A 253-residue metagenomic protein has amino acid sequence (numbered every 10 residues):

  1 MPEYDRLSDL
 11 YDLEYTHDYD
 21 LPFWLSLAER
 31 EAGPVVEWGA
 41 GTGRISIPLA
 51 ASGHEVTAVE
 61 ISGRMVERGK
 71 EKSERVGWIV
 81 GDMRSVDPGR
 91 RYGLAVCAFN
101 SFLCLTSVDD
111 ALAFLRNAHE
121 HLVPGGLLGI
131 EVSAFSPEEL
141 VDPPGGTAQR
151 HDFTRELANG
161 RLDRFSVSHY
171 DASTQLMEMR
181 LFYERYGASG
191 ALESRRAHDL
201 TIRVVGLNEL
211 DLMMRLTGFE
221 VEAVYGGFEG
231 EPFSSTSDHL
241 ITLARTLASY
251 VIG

Functional and structural regions predicted by a protein language model:
M1-G33: Conserved class I S-adenosyl-L-methionine
W38: Conserved beta-strand/loop positions that form the S-adenosyl-L-methionine
G43-S85: Class I SAM-dependent methyltransferase SAM/SAH-binding core
S85-L94: A short acidic, Gly/Pro-enriched loop at the edge of an enzyme's catalytic core that lines a small-molecule cofactor
G93-D109: A short SAM/SAH-binding and catalytic strip from SAM-dependent methyltransferases
L112-P124: A short glycine-rich, Lys/Arg-flanked "PGG" loop and its adjoining helix->strand segment in the class I
I130-E209: SAM-dependent methyltransferase
T201-G253: C-terminal lobe and adjacent flexible extensions of AdoMet/dcAdoMet transferase-like proteins
